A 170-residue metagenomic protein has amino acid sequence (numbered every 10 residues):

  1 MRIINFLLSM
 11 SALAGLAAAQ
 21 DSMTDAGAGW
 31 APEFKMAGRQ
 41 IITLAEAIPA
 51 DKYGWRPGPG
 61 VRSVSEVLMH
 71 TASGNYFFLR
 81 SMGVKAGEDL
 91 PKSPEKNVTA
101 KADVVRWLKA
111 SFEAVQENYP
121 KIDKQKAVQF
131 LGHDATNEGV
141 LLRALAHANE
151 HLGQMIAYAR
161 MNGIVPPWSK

Functional and structural regions predicted by a protein language model:
N5-G15: Bacterial N-terminal signal peptides
A17-A19: Boundary at the C-terminal end of the N-terminal hydrophobic targeting segment
S22-D25: N-terminal pre-domain segments of enzymes
A31-K35, R39-I42, A50-K92, F130-K170: Short, contiguous alpha-helical
L44, K96-F130, G139-H147: Acidic/histidine-rich alpha-helical segments that form the ligand environment of transition-metal centers
